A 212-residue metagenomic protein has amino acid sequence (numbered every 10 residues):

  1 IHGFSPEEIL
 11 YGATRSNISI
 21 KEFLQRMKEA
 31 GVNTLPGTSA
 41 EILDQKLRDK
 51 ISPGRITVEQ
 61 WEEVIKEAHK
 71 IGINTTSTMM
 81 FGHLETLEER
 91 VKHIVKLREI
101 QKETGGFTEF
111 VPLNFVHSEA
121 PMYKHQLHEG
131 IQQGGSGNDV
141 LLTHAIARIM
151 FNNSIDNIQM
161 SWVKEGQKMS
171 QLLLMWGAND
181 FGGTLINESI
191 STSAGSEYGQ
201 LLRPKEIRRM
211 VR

Functional and structural regions predicted by a protein language model:
I1-I65, K70-T75, H83, N157: Conserved SAM/AdoMet-binding glycine-rich loop
S5-L10, E41-I42, M79-E85, N114-S118 (+2 more regions): Active-site-proximal loop/turn and secondary-structure-junction residues that shape catalytic pockets, frequently
A13, G54, H83, L87 (+2 more regions): Hydrophobic alpha-helical scaffolding
A13-S16, K46-I51, E88-V91, Q171 (+1 more regions): Short secondary-structure transition/capping segments
I20, W61, R90-I94, V140: Aromatic/hydrophobic pocket-lining residues that form the small-molecule binding cavity in soluble enzyme cores
P36, T76-T78, D180-T184: Short hydrophobic alpha-helical runs that function as membrane-insertion/retention elements
V64-P112: Aromatic-anchored, glycine/proline-accented short structural segments that stabilize local strand-turns or short
V95, Q101-R212: Auxiliary Fe-S-binding modules of radical SAM enzymes
